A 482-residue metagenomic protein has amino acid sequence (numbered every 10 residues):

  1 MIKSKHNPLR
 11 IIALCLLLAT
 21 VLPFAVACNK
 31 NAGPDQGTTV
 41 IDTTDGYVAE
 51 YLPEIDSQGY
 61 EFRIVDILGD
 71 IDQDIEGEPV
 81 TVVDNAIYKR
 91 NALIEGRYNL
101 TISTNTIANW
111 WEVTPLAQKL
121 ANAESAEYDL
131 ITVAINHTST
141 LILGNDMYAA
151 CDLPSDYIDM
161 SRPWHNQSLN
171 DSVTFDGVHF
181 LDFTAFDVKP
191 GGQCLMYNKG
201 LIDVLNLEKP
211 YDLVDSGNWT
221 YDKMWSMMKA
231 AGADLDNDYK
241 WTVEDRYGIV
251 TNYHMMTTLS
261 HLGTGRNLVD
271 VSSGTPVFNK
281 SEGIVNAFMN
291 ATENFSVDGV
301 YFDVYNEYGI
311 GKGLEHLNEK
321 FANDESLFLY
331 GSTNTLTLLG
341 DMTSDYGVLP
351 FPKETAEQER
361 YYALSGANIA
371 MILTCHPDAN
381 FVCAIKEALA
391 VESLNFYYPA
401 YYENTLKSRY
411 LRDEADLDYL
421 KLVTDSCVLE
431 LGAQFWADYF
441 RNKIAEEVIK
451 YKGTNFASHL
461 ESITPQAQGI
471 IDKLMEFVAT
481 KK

Functional and structural regions predicted by a protein language model:
M1-V48, R63-I64, I94, E127-D129 (+7 more regions): Gram-positive cell-envelope targeting signals
D74-N99: Short, polar/charged alpha-helical segment
R97-T174, K320: Extracytoplasmic "Venus flytrap"/periplasmic binding protein-like
S125-I131, I135, S172-L195, D203 (+1 more regions): Extracytoplasmic/periplasmic solute-binding protein
S155-W164, V214-S216, T242, R266-N286 (+1 more regions): Short, solvent-exposed loop/beta-turn-alpha elements that line the ligand-binding surface or hinge of extracytoplasmic
W225-K229, R266-I310: Glycine-centered hinge/linker elements that transmit conformational signals in sensory and ligand-binding systems
G340-L406: Extracytoplasmic/periplasmic substrate-recognition and gating elements
T374-C383, S393-K482: Conserved C-terminal helix/tail region of periplasmic/extracytoplasmic solute-binding proteins
